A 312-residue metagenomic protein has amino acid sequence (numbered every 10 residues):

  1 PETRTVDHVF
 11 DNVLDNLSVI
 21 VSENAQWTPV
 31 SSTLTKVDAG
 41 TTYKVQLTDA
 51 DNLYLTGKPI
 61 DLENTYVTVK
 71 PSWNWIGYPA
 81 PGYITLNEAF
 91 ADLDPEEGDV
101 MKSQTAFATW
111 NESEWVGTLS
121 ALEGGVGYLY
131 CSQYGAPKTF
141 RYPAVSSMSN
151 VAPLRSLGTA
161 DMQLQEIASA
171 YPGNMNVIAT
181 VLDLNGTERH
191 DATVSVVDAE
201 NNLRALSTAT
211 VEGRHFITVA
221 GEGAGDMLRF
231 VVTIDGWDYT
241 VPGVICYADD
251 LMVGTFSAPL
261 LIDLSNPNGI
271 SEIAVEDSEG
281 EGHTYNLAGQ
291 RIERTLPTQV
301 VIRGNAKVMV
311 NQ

Functional and structural regions predicted by a protein language model:
P1-D161, A168-Y171, T187, T193-P267 (+2 more regions): N-terminal exported-region signature
A170-G186: Short amphipathic, basic-aromatic surface patches that mediate peripheral association with negatively charged
V196-D198, N268-Q312: C-terminal outer-membrane/trafficking sorting elements
